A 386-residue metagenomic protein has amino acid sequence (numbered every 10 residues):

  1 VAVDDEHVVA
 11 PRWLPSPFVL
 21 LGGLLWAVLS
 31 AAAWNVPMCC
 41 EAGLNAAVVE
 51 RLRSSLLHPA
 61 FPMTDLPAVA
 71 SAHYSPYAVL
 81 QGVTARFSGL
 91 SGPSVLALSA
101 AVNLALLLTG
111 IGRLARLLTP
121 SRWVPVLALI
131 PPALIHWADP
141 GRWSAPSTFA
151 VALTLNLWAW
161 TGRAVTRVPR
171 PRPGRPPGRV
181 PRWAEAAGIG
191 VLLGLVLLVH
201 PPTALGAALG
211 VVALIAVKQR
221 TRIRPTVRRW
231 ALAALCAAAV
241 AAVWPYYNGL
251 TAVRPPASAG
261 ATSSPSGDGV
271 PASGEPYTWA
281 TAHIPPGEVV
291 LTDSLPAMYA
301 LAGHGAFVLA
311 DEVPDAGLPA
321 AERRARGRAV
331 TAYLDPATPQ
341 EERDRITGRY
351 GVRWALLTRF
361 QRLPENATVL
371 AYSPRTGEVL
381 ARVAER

Functional and structural regions predicted by a protein language model:
V3, T154-A184: Membrane-interface transmembrane helices that cradle and orient dolichyl/undecaprenyl
W13-P17, L24-S144, A152, A164 (+1 more regions): Active-site lumenal/periplasmic loops and adjacent helix-entry segments of GT-C-fold, multi-pass membrane
E41, L235-S258: Transmembrane-lumen/periplasm boundary regions of multi-pass, lipid-linked membrane glycan transferases
A105, S147-A159, I189: Alpha-helical transmembrane segments of multi-pass membrane proteins
R122, P181-A184, T221-C236: Membrane-interfacial entry segments at the cytosolic side of transmembrane helices
E185-P201: Membrane-interface alpha helices of multi-pass inner-membrane proteins
G206-K218: Hydrophobic transmembrane alpha-helices of multi-pass, membrane-embedded glycosylation machinery
P256-R386: Extracytoplasmic
